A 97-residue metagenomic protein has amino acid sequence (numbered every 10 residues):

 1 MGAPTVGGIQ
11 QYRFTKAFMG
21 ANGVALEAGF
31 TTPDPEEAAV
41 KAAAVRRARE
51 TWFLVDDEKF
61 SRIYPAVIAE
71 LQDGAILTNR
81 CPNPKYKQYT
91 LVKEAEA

Functional and structural regions predicted by a protein language model:
M1-A97: Conserved phosphate- and dinucleotide-binding cores of soluble alpha/beta proteins, encompassing both enzyme active
